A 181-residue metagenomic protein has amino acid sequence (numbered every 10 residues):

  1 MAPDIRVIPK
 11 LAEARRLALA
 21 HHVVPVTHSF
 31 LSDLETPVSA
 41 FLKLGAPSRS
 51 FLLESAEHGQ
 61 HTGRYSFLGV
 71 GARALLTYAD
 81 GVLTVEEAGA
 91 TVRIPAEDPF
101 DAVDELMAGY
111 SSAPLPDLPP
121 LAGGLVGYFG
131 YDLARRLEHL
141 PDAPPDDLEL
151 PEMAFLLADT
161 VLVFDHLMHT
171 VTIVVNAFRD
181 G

Functional and structural regions predicted by a protein language model:
M1-G181: Signature of the chorismate-utilizing enzyme
